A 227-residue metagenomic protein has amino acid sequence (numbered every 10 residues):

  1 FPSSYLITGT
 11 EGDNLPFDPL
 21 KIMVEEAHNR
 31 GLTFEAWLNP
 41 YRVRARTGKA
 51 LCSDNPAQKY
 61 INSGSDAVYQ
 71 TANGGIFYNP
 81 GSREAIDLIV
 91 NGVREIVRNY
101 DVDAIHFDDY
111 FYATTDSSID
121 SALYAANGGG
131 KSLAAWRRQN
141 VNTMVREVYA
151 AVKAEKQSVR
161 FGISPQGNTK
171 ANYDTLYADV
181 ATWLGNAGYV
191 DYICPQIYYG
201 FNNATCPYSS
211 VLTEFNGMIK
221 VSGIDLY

Functional and structural regions predicted by a protein language model:
F1, N99-A104, N186-I193: Catalytic domains of carbohydrate-active enzymes, especially glycoside hydrolases
F1-L15: Aromatic-lined carbohydrate-binding/catalytic grooves of carbohydrate-active enzymes
D13-E25, E35-A36, Y41-N99: Active-site-adjacent "subsite" loops/lids of carbohydrate-active enzymes
A27, I89, I96, I105-D108 (+3 more regions): Conserved, mostly hydrophobic/aromatic
N39-V43, F107-Y112, S164-N168, Y198-G200: Active-site beta-loop-alpha junctions enriched in small/polar residues
V43-P56, S82, N99-A134: Active-site-proximal loop/short-helix segments that contain or immediately flank catalytic acid/base residue(s)
D116-Y227: Glycoside hydrolase catalytic-domain groove-lining segments
